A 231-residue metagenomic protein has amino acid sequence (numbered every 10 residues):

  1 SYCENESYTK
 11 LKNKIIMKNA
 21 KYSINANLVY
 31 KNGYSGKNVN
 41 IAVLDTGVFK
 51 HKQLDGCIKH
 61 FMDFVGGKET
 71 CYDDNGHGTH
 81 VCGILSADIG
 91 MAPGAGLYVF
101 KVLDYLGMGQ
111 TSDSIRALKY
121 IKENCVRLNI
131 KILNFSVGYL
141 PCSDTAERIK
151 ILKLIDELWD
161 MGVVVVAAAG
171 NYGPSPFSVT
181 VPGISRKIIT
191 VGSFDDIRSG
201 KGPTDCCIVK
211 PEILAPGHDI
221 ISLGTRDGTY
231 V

Functional and structural regions predicted by a protein language model:
S1-K31: Autoinhibitory propeptides
Y30-H60, K68-S112, V126-K131, D160 (+2 more regions): Subtilisin-like serine protease catalytic core
G36, V102-K187, D205-I208, S222-V231: Substrate-binding/access-modulating region of protease and related hydrolase catalytic domains
D45, G56, G183-V231: Extracellular S/T/G-rich loop segment that most often corresponds to the catalytic His/Ser-adjacent loop
F49, A87, Y120-V126, S193 (+1 more regions): Glycine-rich, acidic and aromatic/proline-enriched surface loops and short helix-turn segments that act as binding
F49, F64-V65, G90-M91, L103 (+5 more regions): Active-site/binding-pocket entry motifs
V65-D74, T225-V231: Short pre-catalytic strand/loop immediately N-terminal to key active-site residues, enriched for Gly-Thr
G96, V164, D219: Residue-level detector of anion-binding/catalytic polar loops
